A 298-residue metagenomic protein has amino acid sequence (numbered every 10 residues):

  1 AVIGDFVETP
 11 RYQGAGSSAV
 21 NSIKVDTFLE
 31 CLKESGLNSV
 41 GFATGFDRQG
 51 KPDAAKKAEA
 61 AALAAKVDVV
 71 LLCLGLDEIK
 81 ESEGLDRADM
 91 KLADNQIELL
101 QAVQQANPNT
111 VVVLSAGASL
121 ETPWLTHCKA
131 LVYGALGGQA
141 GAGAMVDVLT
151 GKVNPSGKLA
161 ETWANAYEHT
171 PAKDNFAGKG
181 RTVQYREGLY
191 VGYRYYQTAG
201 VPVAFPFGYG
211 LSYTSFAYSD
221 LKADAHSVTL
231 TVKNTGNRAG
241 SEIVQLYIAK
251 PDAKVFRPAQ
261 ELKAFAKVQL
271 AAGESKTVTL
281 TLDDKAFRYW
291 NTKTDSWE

Functional and structural regions predicted by a protein language model:
A1-E298: C-terminal non-catalytic regions of proteins with extracellular/luminal or membrane-system context
